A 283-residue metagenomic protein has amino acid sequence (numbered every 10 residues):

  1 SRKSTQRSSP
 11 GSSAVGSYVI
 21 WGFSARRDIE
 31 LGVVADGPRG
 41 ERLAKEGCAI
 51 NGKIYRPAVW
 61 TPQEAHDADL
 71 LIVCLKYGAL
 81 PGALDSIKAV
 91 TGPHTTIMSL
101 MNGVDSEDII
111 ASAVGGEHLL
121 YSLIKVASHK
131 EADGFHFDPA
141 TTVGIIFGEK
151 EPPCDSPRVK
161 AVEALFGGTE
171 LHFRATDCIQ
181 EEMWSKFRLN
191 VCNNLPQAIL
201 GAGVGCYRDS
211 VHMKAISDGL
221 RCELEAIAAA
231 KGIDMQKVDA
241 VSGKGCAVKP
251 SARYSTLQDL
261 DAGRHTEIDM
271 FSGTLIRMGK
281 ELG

Functional and structural regions predicted by a protein language model:
S1-R56: NAD(P)+-binding Rossmann beta1-loop-alpha1 motif at the extreme N-terminus of oxidoreductases
Q6, D28-G32, D69-L71, P93-I97 (+1 more regions): Short active-site oxyanion
S8, E30-G32, M98, L120 (+2 more regions): A structural signal for isolated positions on well-ordered beta-strands in alpha/beta enzyme cores
W21-A25, D85-A89, S112, G273 (+1 more regions): Short, well-ordered alpha-helices that flank and scaffold nucleotide-derived cofactor binding pockets
R39-A44, E107-D108, D155: Short, charged/polar "capping" segments at the starts of alpha-helices and the immediately preceding loops
N51-H136: Rossmann-like NAD(P)(H) cofactor-binding subdomain of soluble oxidoreductases
A89-V90, A113-H118, D133-Q236: Internal alpha-helical scaffold of NAD(P)-dependent oxidoreductase catalytic cores
G167, D218-G283: NAD(P)-dependent Rossmann-like dehydrogenase/reductase catalytic/cofactor-binding core
